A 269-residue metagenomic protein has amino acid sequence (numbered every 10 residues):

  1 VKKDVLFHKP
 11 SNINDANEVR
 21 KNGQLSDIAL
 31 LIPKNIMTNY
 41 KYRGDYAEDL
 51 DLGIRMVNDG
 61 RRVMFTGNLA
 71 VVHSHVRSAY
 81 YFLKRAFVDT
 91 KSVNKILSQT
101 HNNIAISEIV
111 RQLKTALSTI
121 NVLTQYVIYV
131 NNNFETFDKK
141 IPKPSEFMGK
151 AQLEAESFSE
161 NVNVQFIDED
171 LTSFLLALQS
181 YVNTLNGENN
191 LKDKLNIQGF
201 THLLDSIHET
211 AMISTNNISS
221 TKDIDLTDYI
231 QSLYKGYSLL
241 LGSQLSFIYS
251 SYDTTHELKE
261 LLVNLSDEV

Functional and structural regions predicted by a protein language model:
V1: Conserved donor NDP-sugar-binding/catalytic core segment of glycosyltransferases
H8-I32, D45, L97: A recurrent flexible, glycine/aromatic-enriched loop bordering the glycosyltransferase active site that acts as
L30-T38, A70: Short, well-ordered alpha-helical scaffold segment located in the soluble/lumenal catalytic or ligand-binding core
Y46-I54: Acidic donor-binding loop at a coil-to-helix junction in glycosyltransferase catalytic cores that engages
R61, T66-K84, V93-I96: Active-site donor/metal-binding and catalytic loop motifs of nucleotide-sugar-dependent glycosylation enzymes
Y80-T119, Y126-Y129, G149, L153-S159 (+3 more regions): Catalytic core of nucleotide-sugar-dependent glycosyltransferases
S107-D138, P142-K143, G199, D225: A conserved mid-domain beta-alpha-beta active-site/ligand-binding segment of alpha/beta enzyme cores
K140-V269: Membrane-interface aromatic/basic loop that binds lipid-linked glycans or pyrophosphate carriers, typified by
